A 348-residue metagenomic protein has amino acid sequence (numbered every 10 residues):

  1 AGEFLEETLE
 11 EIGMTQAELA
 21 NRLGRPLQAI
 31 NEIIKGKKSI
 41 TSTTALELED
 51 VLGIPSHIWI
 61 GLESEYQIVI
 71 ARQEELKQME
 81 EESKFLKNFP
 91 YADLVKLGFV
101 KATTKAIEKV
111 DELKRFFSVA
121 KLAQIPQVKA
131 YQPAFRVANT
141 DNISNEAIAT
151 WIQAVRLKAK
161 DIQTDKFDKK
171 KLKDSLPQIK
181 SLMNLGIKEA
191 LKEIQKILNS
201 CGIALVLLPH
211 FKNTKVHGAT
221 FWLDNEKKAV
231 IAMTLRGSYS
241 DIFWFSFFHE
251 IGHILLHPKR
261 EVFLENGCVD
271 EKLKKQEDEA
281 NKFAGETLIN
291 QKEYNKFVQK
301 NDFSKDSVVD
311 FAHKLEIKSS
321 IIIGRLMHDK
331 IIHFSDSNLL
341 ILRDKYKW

Functional and structural regions predicted by a protein language model:
A1-E3, E7-W348: Active-site hotspot residues in diverse enzymes, especially metal/ion-binding acidic/histidine motifs
